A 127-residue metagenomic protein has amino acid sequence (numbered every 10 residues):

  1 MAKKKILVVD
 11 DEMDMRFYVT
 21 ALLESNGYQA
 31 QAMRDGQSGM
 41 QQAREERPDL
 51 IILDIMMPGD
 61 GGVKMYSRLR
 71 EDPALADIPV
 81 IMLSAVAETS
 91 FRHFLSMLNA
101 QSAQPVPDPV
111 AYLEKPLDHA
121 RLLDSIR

Functional and structural regions predicted by a protein language model:
V9-D10, M33, I51: Conserved sequence signature across two-component system core domains
D10, D54, S84: Active-site residues of response regulator receiver
F17-S25: Charged docking surfaces used in two-component/phosphorelay signaling
G27-R34, Q42: Short hydrophobic/Thr-rich beta-strand motif most characteristic of the beta2 strand and flanking loop of CheY-like
R34-S38, G61-S67: Acidic catalytic/metal-coordinating carboxylates
E46-I52: Active-site beta3 strand of CheY-like receiver
M57: Receiver (REC) domain active-site loop signature in two-component systems and cognate sites in sensor histidine kinases
K64, A87-E114, A120, D124: Alpha4 helix (beta4-alpha4-beta5 surface) of REC/receiver domains from two-component response regulators
